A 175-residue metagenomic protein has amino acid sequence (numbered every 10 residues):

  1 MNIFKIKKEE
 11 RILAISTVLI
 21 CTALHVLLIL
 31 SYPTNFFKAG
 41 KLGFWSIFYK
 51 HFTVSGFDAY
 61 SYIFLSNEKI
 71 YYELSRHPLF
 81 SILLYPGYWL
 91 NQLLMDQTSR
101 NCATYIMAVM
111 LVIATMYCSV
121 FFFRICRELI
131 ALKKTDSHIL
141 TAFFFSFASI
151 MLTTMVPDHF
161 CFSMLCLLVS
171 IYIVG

Functional and structural regions predicted by a protein language model:
M1-K8: Short, Lys/Arg-rich, polar N-terminal cytosolic tail immediately upstream of the first transmembrane signal-anchor
K8-E68: Transmembrane signal-anchor helices characteristic of membrane glycosylation enzymes that use polyprenol
L28-P33, Y88, Q92, F123-A131 (+1 more regions): Membrane-water interface at transmembrane helix exits
N67-N101: Short hydrophobic/aromatic helix or loop-helix immediately within or flanking a transmembrane segment in polytopic
L94-Y117: Loop-to-helix entry region of an early transmembrane alpha helix in multi-pass inner-membrane enzymes
V120-S146: Transmembrane-helix signature of polytopic, membrane-embedded enzymes that assemble or transfer cell-envelope glycans
M155-C161: Short acidic/glycine- and proline-prone juxtamembrane loop motifs at membrane-interface regions of multi-pass membrane
F162-G175: Specific aromatic-rich, kink-prone transmembrane helix
